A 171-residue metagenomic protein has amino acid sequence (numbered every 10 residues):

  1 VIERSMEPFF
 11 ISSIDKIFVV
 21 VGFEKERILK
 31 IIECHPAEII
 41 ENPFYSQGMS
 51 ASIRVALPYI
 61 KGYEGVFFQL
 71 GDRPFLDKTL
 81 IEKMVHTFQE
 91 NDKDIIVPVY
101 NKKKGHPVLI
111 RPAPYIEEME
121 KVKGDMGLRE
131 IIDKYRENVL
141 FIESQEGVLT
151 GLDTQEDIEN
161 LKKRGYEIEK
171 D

Functional and structural regions predicted by a protein language model:
I2-G65, T79, K121: Conserved N-terminal catalytic core of the sugar/cofactor nucleotidyltransferase
I14, P36, D92-K93, R136-N138: A generic structural signal for alpha->beta connector loops
F23, A113-P114, G147, E156: Alpha-helix/helix-capping structural signal
E24, D72, Q145: A generic "binding-loop/recognition-motif" signal
I40-N42, P98, I142, L152: Hydrophobic residues at beta-strand termini and immediately following loops that shape nucleotide-binding pockets
S46-P112, E117: Conserved beta-loop-beta/alpha segment of the NTase-like Rossmann-fold superfamily that binds/positions NTPs
K121-D171: Conserved alpha/beta core of the MobA/IspD/sugar-nucleotide pyrophosphorylase nucleotidyltransferase superfamily
